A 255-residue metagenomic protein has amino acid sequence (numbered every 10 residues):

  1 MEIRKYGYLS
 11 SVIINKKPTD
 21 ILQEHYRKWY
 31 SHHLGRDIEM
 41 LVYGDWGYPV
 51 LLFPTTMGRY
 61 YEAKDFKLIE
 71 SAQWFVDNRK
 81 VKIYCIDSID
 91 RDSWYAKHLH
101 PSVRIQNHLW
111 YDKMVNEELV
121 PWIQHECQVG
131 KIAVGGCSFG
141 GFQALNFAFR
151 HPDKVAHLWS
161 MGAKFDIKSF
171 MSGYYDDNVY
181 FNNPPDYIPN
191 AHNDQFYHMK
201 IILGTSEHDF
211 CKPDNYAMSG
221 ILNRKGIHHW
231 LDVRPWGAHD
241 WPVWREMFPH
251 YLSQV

Functional and structural regions predicted by a protein language model:
E2-V255: Non-catalytic cap/lid and distal C-terminal segments of serine-dependent acyl enzymes
